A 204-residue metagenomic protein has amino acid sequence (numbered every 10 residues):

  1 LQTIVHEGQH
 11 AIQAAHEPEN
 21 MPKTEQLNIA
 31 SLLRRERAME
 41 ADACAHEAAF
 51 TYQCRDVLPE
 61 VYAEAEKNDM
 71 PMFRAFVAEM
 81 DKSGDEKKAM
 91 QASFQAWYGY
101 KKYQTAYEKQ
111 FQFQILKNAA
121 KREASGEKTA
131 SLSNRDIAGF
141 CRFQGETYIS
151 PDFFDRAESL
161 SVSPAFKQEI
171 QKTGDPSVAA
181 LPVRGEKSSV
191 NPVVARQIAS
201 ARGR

Functional and structural regions predicted by a protein language model:
L1, R37-M39, E64-K67: Alpha-helical scaffolds flanking conserved acidic
Q2-A15: Active-site recognition of the HExxH zinc-binding catalytic motif
A11, P18-E19, A49-F50: Solvent-exposed loop/turn segments at secondary-structure junctions within structured extracellular/periplasmic domains
A14-A41: Post-HEXXH active-site segment of zinc metalloproteases
E19-N20, E25-Q26, H46, F73-A78 (+2 more regions): Type III/flagellar secretion export determinants
R37-T51: Short N-proximal segments of mature Sec-exported proteins
E47-M80: Short helix/loop segments within enzyme catalytic domains that coordinate or immediately flank catalytic cofactors
E79-R204: Pan-zinc metallopeptidase signature
